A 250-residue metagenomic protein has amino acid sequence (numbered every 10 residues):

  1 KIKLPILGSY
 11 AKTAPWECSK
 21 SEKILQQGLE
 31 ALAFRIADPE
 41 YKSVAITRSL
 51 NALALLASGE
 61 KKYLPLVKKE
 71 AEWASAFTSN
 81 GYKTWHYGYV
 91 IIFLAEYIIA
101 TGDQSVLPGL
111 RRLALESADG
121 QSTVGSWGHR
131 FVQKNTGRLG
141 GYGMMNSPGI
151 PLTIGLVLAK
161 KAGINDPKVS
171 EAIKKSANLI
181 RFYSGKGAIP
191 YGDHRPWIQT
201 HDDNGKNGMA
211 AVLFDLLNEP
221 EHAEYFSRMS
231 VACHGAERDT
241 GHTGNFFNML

Functional and structural regions predicted by a protein language model:
K1-L250: Preference for long, amphipathic alpha-helical scaffolds in soluble/luminal domains and all-alpha bundles
